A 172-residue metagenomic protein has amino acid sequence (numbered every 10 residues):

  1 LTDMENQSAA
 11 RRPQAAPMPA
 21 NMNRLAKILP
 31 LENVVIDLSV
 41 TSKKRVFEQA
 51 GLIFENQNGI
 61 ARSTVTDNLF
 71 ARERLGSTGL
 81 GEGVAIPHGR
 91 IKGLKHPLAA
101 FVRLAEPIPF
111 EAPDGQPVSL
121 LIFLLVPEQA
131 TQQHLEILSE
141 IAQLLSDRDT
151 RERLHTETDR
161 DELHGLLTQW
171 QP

Functional and structural regions predicted by a protein language model:
L1-P172: Cytosolic covalent-transfer regions centered on His/Cys nucleophiles that carry phosphoryl or persulfide groups
